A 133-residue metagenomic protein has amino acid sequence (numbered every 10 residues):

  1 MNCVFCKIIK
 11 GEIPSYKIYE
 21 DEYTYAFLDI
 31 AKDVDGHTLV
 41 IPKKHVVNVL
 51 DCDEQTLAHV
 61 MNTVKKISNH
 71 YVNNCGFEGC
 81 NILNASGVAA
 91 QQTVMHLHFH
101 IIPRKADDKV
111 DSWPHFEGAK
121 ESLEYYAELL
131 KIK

Functional and structural regions predicted by a protein language model:
M1-K133: HIT superfamily nucleotide-processing domains
